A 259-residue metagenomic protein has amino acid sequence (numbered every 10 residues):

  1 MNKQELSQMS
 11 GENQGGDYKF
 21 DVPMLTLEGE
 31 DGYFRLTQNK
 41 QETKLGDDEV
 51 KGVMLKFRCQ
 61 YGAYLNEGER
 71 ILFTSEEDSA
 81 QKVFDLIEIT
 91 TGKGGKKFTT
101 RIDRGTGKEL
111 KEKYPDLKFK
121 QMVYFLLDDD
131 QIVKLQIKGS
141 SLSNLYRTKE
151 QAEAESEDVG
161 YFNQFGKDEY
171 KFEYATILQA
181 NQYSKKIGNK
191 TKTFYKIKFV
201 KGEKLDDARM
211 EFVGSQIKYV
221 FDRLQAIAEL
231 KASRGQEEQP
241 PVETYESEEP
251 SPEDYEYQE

Functional and structural regions predicted by a protein language model:
M1-I132, I187-K190, G202-K204, Y255-E259: OB-fold ssDNA-binding interfaces and closely related basic DNA-contact patches used across DNA replication/repair
Q4-Q8, D85, K108, E112 (+4 more regions): Polar/charged alpha-helical tracts
S7-S10, S75, S79, S140-S143 (+6 more regions): Generic serine detector
Y18, Y33, Y61-Y64, Y114 (+10 more regions): Sequence-level detector for tyrosine residue identity
L65, I71-F73, G188-S251, E259: Long, highly charged low-complexity segments enriched in Glu/Asp and Lys/Arg with interspersed Ser/Thr
F119-K204: Extended serine/threonine-enriched, polar tracts that run as long, contiguous segments within proteins
